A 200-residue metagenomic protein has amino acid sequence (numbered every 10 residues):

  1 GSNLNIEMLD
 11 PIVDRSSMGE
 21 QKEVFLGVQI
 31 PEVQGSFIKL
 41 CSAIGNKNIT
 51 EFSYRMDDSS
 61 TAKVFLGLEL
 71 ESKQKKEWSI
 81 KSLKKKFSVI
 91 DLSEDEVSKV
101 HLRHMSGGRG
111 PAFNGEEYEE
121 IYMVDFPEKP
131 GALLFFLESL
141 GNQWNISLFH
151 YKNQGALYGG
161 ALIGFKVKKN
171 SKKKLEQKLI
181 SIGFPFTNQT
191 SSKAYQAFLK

Functional and structural regions predicted by a protein language model:
G1: Short, conserved phosphate/pyrophosphate- and ester-handling motifs at nucleotide-, phospho-/glycolipid
L4-K200: A conserved regulatory-domain signal marking ACT and ACT-like small-molecule sensing domains and adjacent regulatory
